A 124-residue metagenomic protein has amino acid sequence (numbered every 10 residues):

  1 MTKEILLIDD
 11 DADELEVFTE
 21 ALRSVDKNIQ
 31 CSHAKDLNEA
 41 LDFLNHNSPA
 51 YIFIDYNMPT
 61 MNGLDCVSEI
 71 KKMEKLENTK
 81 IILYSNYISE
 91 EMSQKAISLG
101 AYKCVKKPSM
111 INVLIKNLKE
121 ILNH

Functional and structural regions predicted by a protein language model:
D9, D55-Y56: Active-site residues of response regulator receiver
A12-S32, L99: Two-component/phosphorelay signaling modules centered on CheY-like receiver
H33-D42, G63: Helix N-cap/capping motif at the beta->alpha junctions
D42, L64-E77: Short amphipathic alpha-helix used as the core "switch/output" element in two-component signaling
N47-F53: Active-site beta3 strand of CheY-like receiver
P59-N62, S89: The feature encodes the CheY-like receiver
